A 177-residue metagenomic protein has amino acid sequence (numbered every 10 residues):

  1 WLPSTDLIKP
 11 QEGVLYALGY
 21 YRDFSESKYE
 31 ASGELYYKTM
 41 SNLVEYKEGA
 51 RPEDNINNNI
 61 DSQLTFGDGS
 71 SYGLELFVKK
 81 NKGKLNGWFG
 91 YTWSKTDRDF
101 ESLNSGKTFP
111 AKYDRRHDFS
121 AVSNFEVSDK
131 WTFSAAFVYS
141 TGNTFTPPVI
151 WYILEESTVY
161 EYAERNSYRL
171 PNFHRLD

Functional and structural regions predicted by a protein language model:
W1-P3, Y46, W88-Y91, Y113 (+1 more regions): Tryptophan-centered motif/residue detector
W1-S4, V14, N55-Q63, Y72 (+2 more regions): Extracytoplasmic loops and strand-loop junctions of Gram-negative outer membrane beta-barrel proteins
S4, V14-L18, A31, Y72-L76 (+2 more regions): Hydrophobic, lipid-facing positions within transmembrane beta-strands of outer-membrane proteins
L7-E12, S41, F66-S70, A111-R116 (+1 more regions): Short sequence motifs at beta-strands and strand-loop junctions characteristic of Gram-negative outer-membrane
K9-D61: Membrane-embedded beta-barrel scaffold of Gram-negative outer-membrane proteins
Y36-T39, N58-P147: Gram-negative outer-membrane beta-barrel transporters
E48, N104-G106, I150-Y152: Short alpha-helix boundary/capping motifs
A136-V138, G142-D177: Extracytoplasmic gating/loop element in the C-terminal half of outer-membrane beta-barrel translocons and assembly
